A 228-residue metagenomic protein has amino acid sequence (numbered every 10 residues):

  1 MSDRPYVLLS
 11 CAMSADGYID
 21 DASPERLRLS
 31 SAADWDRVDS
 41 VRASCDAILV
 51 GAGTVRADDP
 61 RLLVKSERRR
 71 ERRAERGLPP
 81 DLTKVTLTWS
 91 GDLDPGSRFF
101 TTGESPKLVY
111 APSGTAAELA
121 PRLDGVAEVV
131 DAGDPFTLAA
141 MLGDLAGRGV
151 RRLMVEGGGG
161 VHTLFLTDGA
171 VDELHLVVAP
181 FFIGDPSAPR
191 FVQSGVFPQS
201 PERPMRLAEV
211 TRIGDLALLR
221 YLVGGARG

Functional and structural regions predicted by a protein language model:
M1-G228: Enzymes that bind and transform nitrogen-containing heteroaromatic metabolites
